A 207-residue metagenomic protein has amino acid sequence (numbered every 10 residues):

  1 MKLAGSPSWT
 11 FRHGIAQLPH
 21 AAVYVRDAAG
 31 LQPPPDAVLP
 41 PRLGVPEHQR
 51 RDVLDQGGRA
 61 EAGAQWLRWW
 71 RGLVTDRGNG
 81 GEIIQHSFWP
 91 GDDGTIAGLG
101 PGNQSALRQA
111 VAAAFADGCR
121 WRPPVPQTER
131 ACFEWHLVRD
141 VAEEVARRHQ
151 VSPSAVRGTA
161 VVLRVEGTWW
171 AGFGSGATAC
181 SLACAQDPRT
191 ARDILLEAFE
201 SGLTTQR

Functional and structural regions predicted by a protein language model:
M1-R120: N-terminal low-structure segments adjacent to metalloprotease catalytic domains across cellular compartments
S6-S8, S87, S105, S152-S154 (+3 more regions): Generic serine detector
T10, T75, T95, T128 (+5 more regions): Residue-identity detector for threonine
V25, W70, V111, T159-V162 (+3 more regions): Generic preference for hydrophobic/aromatic residues in regular secondary structure cores
L54, G58, E129-L137, D187 (+1 more regions): Conserved aromatic-histidine-acidic binding/catalytic patches
R68, G72, E143, R147 (+2 more regions): Charged/polar, solvent-exposed surface patches and flexible loops
A116-A179: Auxiliary, metal-adjacent structural segments of Zn-dependent hydrolase domains
C180-R207: Active-site recognition of the HExxH zinc-binding catalytic motif
